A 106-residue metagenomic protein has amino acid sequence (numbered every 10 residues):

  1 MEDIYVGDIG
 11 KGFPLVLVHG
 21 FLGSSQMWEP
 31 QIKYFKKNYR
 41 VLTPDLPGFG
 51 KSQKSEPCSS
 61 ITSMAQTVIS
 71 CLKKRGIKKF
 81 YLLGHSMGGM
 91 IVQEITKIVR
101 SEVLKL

Functional and structural regions predicted by a protein language model:
M1-D3: N-terminal cap/lid segment of alpha/beta-hydrolase-fold proteins
G7-K54, C71: Conserved HGGG/HGGXW glycine-rich cap/lid loop of the alpha/beta-hydrolase fold
Q26, S86-G89: Residue-level detector of intrinsically disordered terminal segments
K33, L42-L83, M87, I98: Active-site loop/oxyanion-hole signature of alpha/beta-hydrolase fold enzymes
N38, V99-R100: Acidic-histidine catalytic/liganding microenvironments
I91-I95: Hydrolases whose catalytic domains are alpha/beta-hydrolase-1, hotdog thioesterase, or metallo-beta-lactamase-like
S101-L106: A conserved short beta-strand
